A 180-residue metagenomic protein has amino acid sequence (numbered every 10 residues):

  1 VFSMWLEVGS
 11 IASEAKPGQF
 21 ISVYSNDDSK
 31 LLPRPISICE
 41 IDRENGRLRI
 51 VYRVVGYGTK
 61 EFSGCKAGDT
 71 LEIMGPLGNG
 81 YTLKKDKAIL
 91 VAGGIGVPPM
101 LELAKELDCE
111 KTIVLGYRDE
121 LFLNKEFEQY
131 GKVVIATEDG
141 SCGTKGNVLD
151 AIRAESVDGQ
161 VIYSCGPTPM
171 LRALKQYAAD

Functional and structural regions predicted by a protein language model:
V1-A67: Ferredoxin-reductase
Y57-D180: FNR/FR-type flavoprotein reductase catalytic core
